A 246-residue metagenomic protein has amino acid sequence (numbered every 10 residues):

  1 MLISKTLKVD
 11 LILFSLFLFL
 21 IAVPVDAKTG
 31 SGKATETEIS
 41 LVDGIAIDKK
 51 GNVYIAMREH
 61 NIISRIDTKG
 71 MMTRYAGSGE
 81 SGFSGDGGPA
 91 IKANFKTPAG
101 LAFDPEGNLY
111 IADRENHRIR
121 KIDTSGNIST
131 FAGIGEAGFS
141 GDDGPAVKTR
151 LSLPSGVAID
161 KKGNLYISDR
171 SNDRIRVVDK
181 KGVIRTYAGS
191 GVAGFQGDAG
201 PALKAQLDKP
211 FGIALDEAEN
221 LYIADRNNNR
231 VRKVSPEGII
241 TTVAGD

Functional and structural regions predicted by a protein language model:
M1-I12: Bacterial N-terminal signal peptides that target proteins for export
D10-I21: Bacterial N-terminal signal peptides
K28-L41, M71-T97, N127-L153, V183-F211 (+1 more regions): Gly/Pro-rich loop segments of beta-rich domains
T35-N61: Beta-strand-rich domains and repeat architectures in extracellular enzymes and scaffolds, especially beta-propellers
I47-K50, F103-E106, I159-K162, L215-A218: Residue-level detector of Asp-centered blade-edge/turn motifs that repeat once per structural unit in beta-propeller
N52-Y54, N108-Y110, N164-Y166, N220-Y222: Conserved beta-propeller blade signature
R58, R114, R170, R226: Short loop/turn segments immediately following the C-termini of beta-strands
N61-R65, M71, H117-K121, N127 (+4 more regions): A short loop-to-beta-strand structural motif that recurs across blades of beta-propeller domains
